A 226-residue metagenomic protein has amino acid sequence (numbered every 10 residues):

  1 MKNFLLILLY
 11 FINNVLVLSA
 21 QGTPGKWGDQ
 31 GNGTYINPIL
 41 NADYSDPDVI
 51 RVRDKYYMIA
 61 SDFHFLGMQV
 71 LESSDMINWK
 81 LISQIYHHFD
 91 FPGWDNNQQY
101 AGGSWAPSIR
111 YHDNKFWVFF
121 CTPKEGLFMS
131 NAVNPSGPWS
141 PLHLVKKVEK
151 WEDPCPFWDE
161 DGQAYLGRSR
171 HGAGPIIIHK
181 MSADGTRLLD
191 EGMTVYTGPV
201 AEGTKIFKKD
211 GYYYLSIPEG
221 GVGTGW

Functional and structural regions predicted by a protein language model:
M1-G22: Bacterial Sec-dependent N-terminal signal peptides
L18-W226: Carbohydrate-active catalytic/glycan-binding domains of CAZyme proteins, especially the secreted or lumenal ectodomains
